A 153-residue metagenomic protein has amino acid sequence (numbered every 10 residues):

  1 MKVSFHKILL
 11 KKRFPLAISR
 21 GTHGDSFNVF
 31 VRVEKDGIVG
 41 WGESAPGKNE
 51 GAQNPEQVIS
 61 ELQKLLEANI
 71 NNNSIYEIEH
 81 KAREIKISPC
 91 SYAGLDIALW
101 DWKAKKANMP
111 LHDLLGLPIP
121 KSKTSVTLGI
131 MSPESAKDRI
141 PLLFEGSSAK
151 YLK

Functional and structural regions predicted by a protein language model:
M1-D25: Short, Gly/Pro- and small/polar-rich lid/capping loops
F5, V33-E34, I38-K106: Metal- or metallocofactor-binding catalytic centers and their adjacent structured scaffolds across diverse enzyme
I8-L9, I78-K81, L117-P120: A short alpha-helix capping/helix-coil boundary motif
L9, A45-P46, L128: A broadly conserved detector of short glycine/acidic/proline-rich loop/turn motifs that flank catalytic sites and bind
F27-V29: Short beta-strand micro-motifs in enzyme catalytic cores
V31-V33, V126: Preference for bulky hydrophobic residues occupying beta-strand positions in well-ordered beta-sheet regions
H112-K153: Metal-dependent enolase-superfamily TIM-barrel catalytic cores that perform enediolate-based chemistry
